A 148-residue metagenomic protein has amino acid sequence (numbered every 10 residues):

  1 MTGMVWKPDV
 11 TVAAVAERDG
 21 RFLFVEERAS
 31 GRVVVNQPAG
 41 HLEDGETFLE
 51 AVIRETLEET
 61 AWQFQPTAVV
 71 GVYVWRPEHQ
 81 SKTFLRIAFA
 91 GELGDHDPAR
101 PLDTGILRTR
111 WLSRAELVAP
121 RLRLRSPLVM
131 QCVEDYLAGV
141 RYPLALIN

Functional and structural regions predicted by a protein language model:
M1-Q37, F64, A68: N-terminal strand-loop-strand
T2, D19, I87-A90, T104 (+1 more regions): Feature targets compositionally biased, intrinsically disordered low-complexity regions with long contiguous runs
R21-F24, D97-P101, L144: Short, well-ordered strand-loop elements centered on a beta-strand within folded domains, enriched for acidic residues
R32-V35, T104-N148: Nudix hydrolase/Nudix homology domain
L42-Q65, W75-P127: Unchanged
V70-V74: Generic short beta-strand segments
